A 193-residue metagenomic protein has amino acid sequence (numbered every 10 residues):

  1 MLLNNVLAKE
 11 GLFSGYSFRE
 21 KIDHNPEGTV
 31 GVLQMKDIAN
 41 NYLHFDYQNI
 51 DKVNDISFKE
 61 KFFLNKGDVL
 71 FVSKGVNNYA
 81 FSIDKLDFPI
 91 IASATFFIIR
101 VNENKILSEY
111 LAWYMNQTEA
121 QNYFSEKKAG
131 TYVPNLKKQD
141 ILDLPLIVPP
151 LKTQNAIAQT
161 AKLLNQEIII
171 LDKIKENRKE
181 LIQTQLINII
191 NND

Functional and structural regions predicted by a protein language model:
M1-I22, E27-G28, D143, V148-D193: Non-catalytic DNA-recognition/assembly elements of restriction-modification systems
N4-K21, D37-K66: Sequence-specific dsDNA recognition surfaces
I22-V30, N49-I50, F62-L64, S82-A94: Short, surface-exposed loop/turn microsegments at beta-strand edges and helix-strand junctions
G31-Q34, L64, V69-V72: Short hydrophobic-aromatic micro-motifs
F58-K59, L86, T131: A structural connector/turn signal
S73-W113: A short beta-sheet element
I90-T95, G130-N155: A short glycine-rich beta-alpha junction/loop motif
L107-A129: Glycine- and charge-enriched low-complexity intrinsically disordered segments
